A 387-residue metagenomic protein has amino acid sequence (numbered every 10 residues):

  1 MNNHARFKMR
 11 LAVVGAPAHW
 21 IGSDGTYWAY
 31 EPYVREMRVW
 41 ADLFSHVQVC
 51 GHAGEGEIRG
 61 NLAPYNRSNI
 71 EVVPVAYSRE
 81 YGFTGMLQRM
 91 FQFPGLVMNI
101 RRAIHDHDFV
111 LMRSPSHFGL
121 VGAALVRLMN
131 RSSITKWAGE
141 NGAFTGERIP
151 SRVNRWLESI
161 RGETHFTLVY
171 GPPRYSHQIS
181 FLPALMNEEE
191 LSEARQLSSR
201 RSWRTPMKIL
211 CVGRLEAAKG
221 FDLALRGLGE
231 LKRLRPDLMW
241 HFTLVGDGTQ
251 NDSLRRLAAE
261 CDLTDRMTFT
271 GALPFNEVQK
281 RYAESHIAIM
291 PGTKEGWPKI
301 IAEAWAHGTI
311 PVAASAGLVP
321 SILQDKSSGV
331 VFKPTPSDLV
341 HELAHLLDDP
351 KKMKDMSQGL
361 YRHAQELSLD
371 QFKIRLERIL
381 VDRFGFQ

Functional and structural regions predicted by a protein language model:
I104, A272-L273, K280-S285: Short alpha-helical donor nucleotide-sugar binding micro-motif in glycosyltransferases
M207, C211-R233, L238, F242 (+1 more regions): A conserved mid-protein helix/loop that constitutes part of the nucleotide-sugar donor-binding site
A224, A316-K326, V330-V331: Short acidic/histidine- and often glycine-rich active-site loop of Leloir-type glycosyltransferases that engages
R255-L273: Nucleotide-activated donor-binding/catalytic signature segment of Leloir-type glycosyltransferases, i.e., the conserved
L263-R266, H345, K352-E366, I374-R378: A short, well-ordered alpha-helix in the C-terminal region of glycosyltransferases
T293: Aromatic "clamp/platform" in nucleotide-sugar-dependent glycosyltransferases that forms part of the donor/acceptor
I310-A313: Short hydrophobic beta-strand element within catalytic cores of glycosyltransferases and related nucleotide-activated
D325-K326, V330-S337, H345-K351: Conserved acidic donor-binding segment of nucleotide-sugar-dependent glycosyltransferases
